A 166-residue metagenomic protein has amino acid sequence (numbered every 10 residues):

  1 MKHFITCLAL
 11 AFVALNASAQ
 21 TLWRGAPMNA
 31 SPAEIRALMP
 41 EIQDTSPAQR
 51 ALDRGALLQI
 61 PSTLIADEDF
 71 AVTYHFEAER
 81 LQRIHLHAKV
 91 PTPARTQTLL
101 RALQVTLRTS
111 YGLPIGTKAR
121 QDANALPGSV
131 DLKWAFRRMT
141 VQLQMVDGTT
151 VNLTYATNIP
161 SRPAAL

Functional and structural regions predicted by a protein language model:
K2-L8: Sec-dependent signal peptide recognition, specifically the positively charged N-region followed immediately by
A14-N16: N-terminal signal peptide c-region/cleavage motif recognized by signal peptidases
A19-L57, H87-L166: Non-cytosolic coordination micro-motifs
Q59-L103: Mid-chain, structured segments of secreted extracytoplasmic proteins
